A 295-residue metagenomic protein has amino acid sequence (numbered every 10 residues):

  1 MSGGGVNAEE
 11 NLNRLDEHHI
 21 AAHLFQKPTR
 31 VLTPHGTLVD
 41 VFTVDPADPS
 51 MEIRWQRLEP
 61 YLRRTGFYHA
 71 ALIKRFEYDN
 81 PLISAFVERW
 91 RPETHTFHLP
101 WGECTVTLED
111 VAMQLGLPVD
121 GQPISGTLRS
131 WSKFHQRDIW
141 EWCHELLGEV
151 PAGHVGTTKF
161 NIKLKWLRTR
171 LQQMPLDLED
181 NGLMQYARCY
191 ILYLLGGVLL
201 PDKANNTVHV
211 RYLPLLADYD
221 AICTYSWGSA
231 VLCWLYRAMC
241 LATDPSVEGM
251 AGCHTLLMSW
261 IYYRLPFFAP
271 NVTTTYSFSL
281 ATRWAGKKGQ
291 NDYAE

Functional and structural regions predicted by a protein language model:
M1-Y236, L265: N-terminal leader regions that mediate targeting or early regulatory function
N7, L32, D40-F42, L232 (+5 more regions): N-terminal non-cleavable signal-anchor helices
I20-A21, P151, T157-L164, R168 (+1 more regions): Extended, charge-rich alpha-helical regions
T207-S259, A269-S279: Hydrophobic, mid-to-C-terminal alpha-helical segments
M239-S246, R264, F268, A285-K288 (+1 more regions): Alpha-helix capping/termination and helix-coil
